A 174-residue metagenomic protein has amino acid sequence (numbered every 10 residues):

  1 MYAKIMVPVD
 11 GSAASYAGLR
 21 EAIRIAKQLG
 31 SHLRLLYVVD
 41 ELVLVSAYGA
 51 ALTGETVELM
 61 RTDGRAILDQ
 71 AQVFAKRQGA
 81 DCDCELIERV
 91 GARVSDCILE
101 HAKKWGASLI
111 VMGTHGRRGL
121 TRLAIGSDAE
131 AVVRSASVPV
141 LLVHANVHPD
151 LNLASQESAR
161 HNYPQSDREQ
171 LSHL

Functional and structural regions predicted by a protein language model:
A3-A51, F74-D83, H148, S158-L174: Small/aliphatic-rich secondary-structure junction motif
G18, V45-Y48, S95-C97, R122-A124 (+1 more regions): Short, well-ordered secondary-structure micro-motifs
V38, R89, A145: Active-site loop/turn elements of alpha/beta-hydrolase fold enzymes, especially the short glycine-/histidine-rich
T53-A66: A short acidic, glycine-rich active-site loop that binds or catalyzes chemistry on phosphate/adenosine moieties
V73-I110, Q170-L174: Structural beta-alpha unit
L109-A131, P149-L153: Glycine-rich, Arg-bearing micro-motifs that act as flexible, cationic patches
D128, A136-S137: Short, structured coil segments at secondary-structure junctions
V140-D150: Short, flexible loop segments at boundaries between secondary-structure elements
